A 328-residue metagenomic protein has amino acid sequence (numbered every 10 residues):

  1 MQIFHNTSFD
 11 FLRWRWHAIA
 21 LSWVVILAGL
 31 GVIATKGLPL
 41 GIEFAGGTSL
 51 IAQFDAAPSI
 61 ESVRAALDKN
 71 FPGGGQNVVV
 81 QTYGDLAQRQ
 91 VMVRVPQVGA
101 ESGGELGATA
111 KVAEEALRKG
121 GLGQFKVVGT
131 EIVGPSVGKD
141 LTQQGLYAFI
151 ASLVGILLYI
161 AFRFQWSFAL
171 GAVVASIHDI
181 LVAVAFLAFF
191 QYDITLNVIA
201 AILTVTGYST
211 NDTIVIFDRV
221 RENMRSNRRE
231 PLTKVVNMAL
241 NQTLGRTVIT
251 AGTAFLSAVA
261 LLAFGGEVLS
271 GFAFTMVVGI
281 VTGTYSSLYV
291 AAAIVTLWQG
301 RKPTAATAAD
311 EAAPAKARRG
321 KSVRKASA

Functional and structural regions predicted by a protein language model:
M1-A328: A structural signal for conserved, well-ordered secondary-structure elements that form binding/interaction cores
